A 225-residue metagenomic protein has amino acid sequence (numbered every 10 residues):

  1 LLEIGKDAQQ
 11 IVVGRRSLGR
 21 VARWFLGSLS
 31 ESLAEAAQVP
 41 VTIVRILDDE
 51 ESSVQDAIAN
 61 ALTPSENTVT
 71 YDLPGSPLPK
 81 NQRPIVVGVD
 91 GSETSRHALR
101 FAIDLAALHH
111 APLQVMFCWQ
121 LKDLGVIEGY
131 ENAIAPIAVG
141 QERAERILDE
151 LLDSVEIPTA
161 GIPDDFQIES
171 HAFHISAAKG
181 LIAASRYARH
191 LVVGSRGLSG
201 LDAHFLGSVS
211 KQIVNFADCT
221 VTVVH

Functional and structural regions predicted by a protein language model:
L1-L2, A178-L181: Structural motif
L2-D72, Y187-H225: Gly/Ser-rich helix-loop-strand patches that form or flank binding pockets for ribonucleotide-derived cofactors
E3-I4, P74-I134, I157-A160, A184 (+1 more regions): Small/aliphatic-rich secondary-structure junction motif
E31, I103, D153, I157 (+2 more regions): Active-site phosphate/pyrophosphate- and oxyanion-stabilizing loops and adjacent acidic/basic residues in soluble
T42, Q114-M116, E169-F173, T222: General small-molecule cofactor/ligand-binding pocket signal
E50-S76, F117-I147, H171, G180: Acidic, proline/glycine-rich short linear motifs
A98, I147-S154: Short, well-ordered amphipathic alpha-helical segments that serve as non-catalytic structural scaffolds within diverse
E156-E169: A short helix-to-beta-strand connector/capping loop
